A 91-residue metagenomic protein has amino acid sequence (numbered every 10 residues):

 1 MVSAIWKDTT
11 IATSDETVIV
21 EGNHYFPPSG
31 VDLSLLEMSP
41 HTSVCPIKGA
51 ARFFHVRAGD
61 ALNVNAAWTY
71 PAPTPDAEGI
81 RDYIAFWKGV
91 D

Functional and structural regions predicted by a protein language model:
M1-D91: Terminal leader/tail segments of proteins
